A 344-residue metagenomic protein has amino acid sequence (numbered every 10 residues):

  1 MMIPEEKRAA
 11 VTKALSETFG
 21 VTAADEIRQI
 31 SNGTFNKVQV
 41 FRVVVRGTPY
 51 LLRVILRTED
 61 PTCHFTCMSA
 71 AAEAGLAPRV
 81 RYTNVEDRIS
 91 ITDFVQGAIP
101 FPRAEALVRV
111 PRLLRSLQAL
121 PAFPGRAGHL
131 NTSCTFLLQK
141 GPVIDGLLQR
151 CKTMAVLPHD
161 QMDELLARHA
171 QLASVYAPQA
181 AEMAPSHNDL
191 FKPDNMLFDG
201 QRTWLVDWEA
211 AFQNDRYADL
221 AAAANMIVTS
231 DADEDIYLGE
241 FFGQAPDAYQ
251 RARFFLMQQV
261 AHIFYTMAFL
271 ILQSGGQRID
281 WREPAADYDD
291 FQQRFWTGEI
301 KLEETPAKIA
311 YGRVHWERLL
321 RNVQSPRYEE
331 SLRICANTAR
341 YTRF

Functional and structural regions predicted by a protein language model:
P4-A24, A122-N188, D199, D235 (+4 more regions): An alpha-helical support segment within catalytic cores of ATP-dependent transferases
F19, G75, L114-G125, Y176 (+5 more regions): A general structural signal marking secondary-structure boundaries and capping sites
I27-N32, R253-F254: Short, solvent-exposed loop/turn elements at beta->coil junctions and helix N-caps that rim active or binding pockets
I30-L147, K152-D163, P178-A180: ATP-binding pocket architecture of kinase catalytic cores
S31-G47, L51-L52, A170-L220, A232: Active-site acidic catalytic loop and adjacent metal/ATP-binding pocket of ATP-dependent phosphoryl transfer enzymes
R88-T92, L190, I227: Short glycine- and hydrophobic/aromatic-rich loop-to-beta-strand nucleating segment in the catalytic cores
Y217-Y249, Q259-R278, F291-E303, A307 (+2 more regions): Active-site activation/catalytic loop segments of kinase-like enzymes and analogous catalytic loops in related
